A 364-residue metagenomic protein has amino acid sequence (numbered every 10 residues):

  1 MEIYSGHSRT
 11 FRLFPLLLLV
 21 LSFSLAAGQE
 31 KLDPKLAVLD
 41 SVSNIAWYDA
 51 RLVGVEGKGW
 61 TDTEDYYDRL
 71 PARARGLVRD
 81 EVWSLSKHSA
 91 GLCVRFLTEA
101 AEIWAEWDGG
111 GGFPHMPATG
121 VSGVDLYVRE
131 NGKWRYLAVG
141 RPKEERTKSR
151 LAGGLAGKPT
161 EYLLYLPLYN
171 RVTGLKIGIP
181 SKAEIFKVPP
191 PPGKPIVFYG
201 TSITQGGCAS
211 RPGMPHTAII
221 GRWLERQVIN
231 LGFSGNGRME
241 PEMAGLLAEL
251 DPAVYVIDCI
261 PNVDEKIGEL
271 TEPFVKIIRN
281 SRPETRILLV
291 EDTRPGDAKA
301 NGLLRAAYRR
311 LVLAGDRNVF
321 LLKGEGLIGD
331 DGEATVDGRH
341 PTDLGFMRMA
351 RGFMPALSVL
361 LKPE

Functional and structural regions predicted by a protein language model:
M1, S5, N236, E240-E364: Alpha-helical cap/lid subdomain in secreted, periplasmic, or secretory-pathway luminal O-acyl-processing enzymes
E2-I3, L16, L25-P195, L361-E364: N-terminal secretory targeting modules
R9-L18: Sec-dependent signal peptide recognition, specifically the positively charged N-region followed immediately by
L175-I177, C208-P212, I267-G268: Short, solvent-exposed loop/turn and secondary-structure capping segments
G193-T217: Catalytic nucleophile-elbow at a beta strand-turn-alpha helix junction centered on a G-D-S/GDSL motif, marking
S210-I219, A300-A307: Short, solvent-exposed amphipathic alpha-helices that sit in or adjacent to ligand/effector-binding or catalytic
T217-N230: Short helix-loop-beta junction
